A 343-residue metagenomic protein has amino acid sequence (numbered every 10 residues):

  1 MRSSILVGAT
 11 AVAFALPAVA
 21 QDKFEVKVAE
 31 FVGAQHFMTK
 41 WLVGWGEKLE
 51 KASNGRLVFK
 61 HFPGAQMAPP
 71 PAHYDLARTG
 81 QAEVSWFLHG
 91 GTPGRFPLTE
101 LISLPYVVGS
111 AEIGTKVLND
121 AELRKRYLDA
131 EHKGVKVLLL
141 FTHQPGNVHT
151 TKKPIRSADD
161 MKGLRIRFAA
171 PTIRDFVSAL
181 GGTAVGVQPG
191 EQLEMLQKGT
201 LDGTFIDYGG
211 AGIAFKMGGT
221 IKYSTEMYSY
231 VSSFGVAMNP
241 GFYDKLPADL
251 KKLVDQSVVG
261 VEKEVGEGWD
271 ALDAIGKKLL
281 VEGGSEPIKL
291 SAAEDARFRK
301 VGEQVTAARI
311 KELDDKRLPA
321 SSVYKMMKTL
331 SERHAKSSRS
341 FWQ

Functional and structural regions predicted by a protein language model:
M1-V7: Bacterial N-terminal signal peptides that target proteins for export
A9-V12: Alpha-helical assembly-interface signal, strongest on the long, hydrophobic N-terminal helix that forms
A15-P17: N-terminal signal peptide c-region/cleavage motif recognized by signal peptidases
Q21-G114, E122-Q343: N-terminal secretory/targeting leader peptides
